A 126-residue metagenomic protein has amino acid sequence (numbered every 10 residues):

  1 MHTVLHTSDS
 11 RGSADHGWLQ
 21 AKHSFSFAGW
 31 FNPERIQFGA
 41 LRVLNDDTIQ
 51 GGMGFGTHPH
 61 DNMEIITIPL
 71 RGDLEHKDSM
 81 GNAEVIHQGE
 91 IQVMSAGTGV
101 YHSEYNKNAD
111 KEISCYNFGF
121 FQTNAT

Functional and structural regions predicted by a protein language model:
M1-H6: Basic/polar N-terminal segments that are highly enriched at the extreme N-terminus, encompassing both cleavable
D15-P59, M63-E64, C115, F121-Q122: A short glycine-rich, His/Asp/Glu-containing loop-to-beta-strand
G54-G56, D73-H76, Q92-V93, G97-Y105: Histidine-centered metal-chelating micro-motifs
D61-M63, P69, H87-Q88, G99 (+1 more regions): Short connector loops at helix/strand junctions that flank enzyme active sites, especially segments positioning acidic
I65-I68, L74-H76: Short N-terminal edge-element motif at the start of the domain
M80-S95: Short acidic-glycine-tyrosine-enriched beta hairpin
G97-S103, A109-T126: Conserved, well-structured core segments that form or line functional sites
